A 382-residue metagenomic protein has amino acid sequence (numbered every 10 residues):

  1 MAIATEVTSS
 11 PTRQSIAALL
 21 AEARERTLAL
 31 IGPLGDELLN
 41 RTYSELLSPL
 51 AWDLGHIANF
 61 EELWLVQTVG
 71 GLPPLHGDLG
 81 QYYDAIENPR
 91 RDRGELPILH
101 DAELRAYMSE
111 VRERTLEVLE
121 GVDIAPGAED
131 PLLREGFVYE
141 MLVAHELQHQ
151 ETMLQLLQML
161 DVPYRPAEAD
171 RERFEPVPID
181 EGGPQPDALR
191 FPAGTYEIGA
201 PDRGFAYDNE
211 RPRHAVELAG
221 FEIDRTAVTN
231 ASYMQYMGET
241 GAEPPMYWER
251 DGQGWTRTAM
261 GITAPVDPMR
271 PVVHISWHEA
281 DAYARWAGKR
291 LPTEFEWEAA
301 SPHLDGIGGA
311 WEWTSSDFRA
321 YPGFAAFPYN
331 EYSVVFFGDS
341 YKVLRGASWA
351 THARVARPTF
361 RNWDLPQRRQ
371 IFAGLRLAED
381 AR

Functional and structural regions predicted by a protein language model:
M1-G32, D36: Generic start-of-chain signal for non-secretory N-termini
A2, A17, E25, E37-E87 (+6 more regions): Short, contiguous alpha-helical
I16-L19, A23-L30, H100, L104-V118 (+3 more regions): Alpha-helical packing segments of well-folded alpha/beta enzyme cores
L65-G94, E110-D130, F221-E298: Active-site microenvironments of metalloenzymes and redox enzymes
P176-F191, T195-E197: Extracytoplasmic and endomembrane cell-envelope/extracellular-matrix remodeling and assembly machinery
F191, Y196-E197, I223, V272 (+3 more regions): Bulky hydrophobic/aromatic "packing anchor" residues in well-ordered structure
A193-R213, T240, Y247, D251-A259: Short acidic N-proximal helix/loop "leader" segments that mark the beginning of a domain or an inter-domain linker
R211-H214, G241-M246, D305-R382: Surface-exposed recognition segments
